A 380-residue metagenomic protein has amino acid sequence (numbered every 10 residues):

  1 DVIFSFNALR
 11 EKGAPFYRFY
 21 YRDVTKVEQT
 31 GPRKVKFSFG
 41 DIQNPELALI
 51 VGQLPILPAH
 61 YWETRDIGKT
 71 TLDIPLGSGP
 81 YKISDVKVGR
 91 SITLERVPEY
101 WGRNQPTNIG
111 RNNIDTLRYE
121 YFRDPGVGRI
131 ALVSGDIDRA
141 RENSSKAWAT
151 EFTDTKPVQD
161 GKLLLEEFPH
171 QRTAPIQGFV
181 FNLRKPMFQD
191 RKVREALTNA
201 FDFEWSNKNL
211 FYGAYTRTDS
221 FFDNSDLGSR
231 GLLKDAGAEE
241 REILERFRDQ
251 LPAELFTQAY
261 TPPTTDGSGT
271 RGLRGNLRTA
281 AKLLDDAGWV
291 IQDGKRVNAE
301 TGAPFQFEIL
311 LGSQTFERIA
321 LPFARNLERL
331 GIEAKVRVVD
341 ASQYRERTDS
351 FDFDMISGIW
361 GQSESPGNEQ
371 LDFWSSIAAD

Functional and structural regions predicted by a protein language model:
D1, K69-L72, Y100-T153, E195 (+4 more regions): Ligand-site clamp/hinge motif
V2-S5, V35-F37, G79-K82, I92-T93 (+6 more regions): Short, well-ordered beta-strand elements
L9, K26-Q29, S84-E95, E120-K185 (+5 more regions): Extracellular/periplasmic solute-recognition and catalytic clefts
R18-W62, P80-K87, L233-R246: Surface-exposed binding/hinge segments that line and control ligand-binding clefts or catalytic entry sites
V51-R111, D115-R118, R123-V127, S134 (+1 more regions): Gly/Pro-rich hinge or "lid" segments in bacterial periplasmic/extracellular proteins
E95, Q189-R325: Append "and occasionally in soluble cytosolic enzymes with long acidic Gly/Pro-rich linkers
L132-V133, I137-S144, D154-T155, N326-D380: Periplasmic binding protein-like
L163-E167, R172-Q177, N207, E242-S268 (+4 more regions): Extracytoplasmic/peripheral linker and loop segments enriched in polar/acidic and small residues with frequent Thr/Pro
